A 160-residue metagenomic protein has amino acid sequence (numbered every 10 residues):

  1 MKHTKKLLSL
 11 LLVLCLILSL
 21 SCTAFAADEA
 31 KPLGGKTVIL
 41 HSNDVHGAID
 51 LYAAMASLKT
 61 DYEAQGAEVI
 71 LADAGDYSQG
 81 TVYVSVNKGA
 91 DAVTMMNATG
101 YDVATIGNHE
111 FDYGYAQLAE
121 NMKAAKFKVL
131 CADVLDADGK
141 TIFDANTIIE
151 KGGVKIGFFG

Functional and structural regions predicted by a protein language model:
H3-A26: Sec-dependent N-terminal signal peptides of Gram-positive bacterial secreted proteins and lipoproteins
A27-G160: Acidic, metal/ion-coordinating pockets
